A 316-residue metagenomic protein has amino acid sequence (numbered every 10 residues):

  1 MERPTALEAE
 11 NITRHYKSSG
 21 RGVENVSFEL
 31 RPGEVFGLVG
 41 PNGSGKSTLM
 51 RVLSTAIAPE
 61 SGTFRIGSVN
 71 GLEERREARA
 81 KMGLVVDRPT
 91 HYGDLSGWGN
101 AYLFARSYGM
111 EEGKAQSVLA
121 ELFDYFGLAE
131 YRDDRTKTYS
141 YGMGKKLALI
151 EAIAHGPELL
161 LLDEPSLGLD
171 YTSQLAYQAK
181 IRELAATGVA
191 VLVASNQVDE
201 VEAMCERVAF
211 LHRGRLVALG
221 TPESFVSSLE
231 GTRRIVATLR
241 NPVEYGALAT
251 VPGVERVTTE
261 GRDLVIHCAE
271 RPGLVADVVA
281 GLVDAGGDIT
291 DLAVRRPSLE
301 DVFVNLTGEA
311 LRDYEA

Functional and structural regions predicted by a protein language model:
P4-A9, R14-H212, A218: ABC transporter nucleotide-binding domains
R14, R256-T259, V294: Hydrophobic/anchoring residues in structured secondary elements
Y108, L229, R233, P252 (+3 more regions): Conserved NTP-handling cores and scaffolds of large molecular machines
Q178-A269: ABC transporter nucleotide-binding domain
E270-A316: C-terminal coupling/interaction segments
